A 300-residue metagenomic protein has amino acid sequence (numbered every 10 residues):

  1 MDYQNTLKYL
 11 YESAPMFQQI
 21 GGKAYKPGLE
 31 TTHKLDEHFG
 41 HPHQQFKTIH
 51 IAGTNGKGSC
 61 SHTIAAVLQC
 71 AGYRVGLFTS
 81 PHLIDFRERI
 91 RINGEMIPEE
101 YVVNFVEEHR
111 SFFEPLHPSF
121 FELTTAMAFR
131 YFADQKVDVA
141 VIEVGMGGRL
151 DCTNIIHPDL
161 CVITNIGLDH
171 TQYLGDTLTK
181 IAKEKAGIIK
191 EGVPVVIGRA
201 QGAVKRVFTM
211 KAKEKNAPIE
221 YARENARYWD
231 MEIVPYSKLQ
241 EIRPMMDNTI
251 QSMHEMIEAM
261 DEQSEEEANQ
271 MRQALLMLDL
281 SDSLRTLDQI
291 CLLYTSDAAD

Functional and structural regions predicted by a protein language model:
M1-G53, C60-H62, A66-A71: Short functional linear segments
G22-L29, H33-Q44, C70-I156, Q172-L174 (+1 more regions): ATP-dependent carboxylate-amine ligase catalytic core
I51-G58, T164, T295: Conserved adenylation A10 loop of the ANL superfamily
I64, A128, F208, T295: Aromatic/hydrophobic pocket-lining residues that form π-stacking "cages" and hydrophobic walls in ligand
P118, L123, K136-E143, L160-Q240 (+2 more regions): Acidic, Mg2+-coordinating active-site environments of NTP-dependent enzymes
K238, N269-R272, L276-D288: Long, low-complexity or tandemly repetitive, helically biased scaffold regions used for multimeric assembly/adhesion
M260-A268: Charged, low-complexity interaction regions
Y294-D300: Conserved small/polar residues in nucleotide/adenosyl-binding loops
